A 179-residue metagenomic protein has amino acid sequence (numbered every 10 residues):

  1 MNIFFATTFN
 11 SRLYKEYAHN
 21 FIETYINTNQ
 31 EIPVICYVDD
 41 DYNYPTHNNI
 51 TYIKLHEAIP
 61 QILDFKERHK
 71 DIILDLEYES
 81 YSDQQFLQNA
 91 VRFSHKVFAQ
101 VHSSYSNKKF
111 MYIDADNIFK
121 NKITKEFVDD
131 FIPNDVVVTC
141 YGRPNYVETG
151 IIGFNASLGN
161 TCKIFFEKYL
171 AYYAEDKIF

Functional and structural regions predicted by a protein language model:
M1-Y78, Y105-S106, A156, N160: N-terminal anchoring/stem segment of glycosyltransferases
S11-L13, F86-V91, D116: Short, flexible loop segments at the rims of nucleotide/cofactor-binding pockets, characterized by
L13-Y17, V91-H95, I178-F179: Soluble or luminal CAZymes and related metallo-dependent hydrolases
I35-Y37, T51-I53, M111-I113, V137-V138 (+1 more regions): Hydrophobic/aromatic beta-strand patches that form the interior of the parallel beta-sheet core in alpha/beta enzyme
L63-M111: A conserved donor-nucleotide-binding helix/loop in the catalytic core of Leloir-type glycosyltransferases
R92-Y141: GT-A fold catalytic core of metal-dependent nucleotide-sugar glycosyltransferases, centered on the diacidic
Y146-S157: Substrate-binding rim/cap in mid-to-C-terminal beta-strand-loop elements of soluble/periplasmic
A156-F179: Catalytic core and acceptor-binding pocket of nucleotide-sugar-dependent glycosyltransferases
